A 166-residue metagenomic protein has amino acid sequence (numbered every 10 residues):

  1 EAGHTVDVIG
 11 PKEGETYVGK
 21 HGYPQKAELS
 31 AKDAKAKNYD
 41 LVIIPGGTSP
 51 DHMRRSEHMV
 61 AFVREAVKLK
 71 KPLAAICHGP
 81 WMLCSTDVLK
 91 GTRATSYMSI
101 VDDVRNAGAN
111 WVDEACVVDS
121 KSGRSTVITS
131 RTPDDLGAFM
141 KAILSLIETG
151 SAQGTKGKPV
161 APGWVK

Functional and structural regions predicted by a protein language model:
E1-L69, L73, W81-R93, V101-K166: Extended, subdomain-level signal for the structured scaffold at the beginning of enzyme domains
C77: Catalytic nucleophile serine of serine hydrolases, specifically the conserved "nucleophile elbow" pentapeptide
Y97: Active-site-adjacent substrate-recognition loops and nearby beta-strands within hydrolase catalytic domains
